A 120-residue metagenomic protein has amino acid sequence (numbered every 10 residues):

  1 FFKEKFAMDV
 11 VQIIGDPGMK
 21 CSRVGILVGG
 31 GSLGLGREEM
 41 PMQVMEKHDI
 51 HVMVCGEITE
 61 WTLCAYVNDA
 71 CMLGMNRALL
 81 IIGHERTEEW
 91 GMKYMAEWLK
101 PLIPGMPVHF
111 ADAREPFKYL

Functional and structural regions predicted by a protein language model:
F1-L120: Active-site catalytic microenvironments in core metabolic enzymes, especially phosphate/sugar-handling
